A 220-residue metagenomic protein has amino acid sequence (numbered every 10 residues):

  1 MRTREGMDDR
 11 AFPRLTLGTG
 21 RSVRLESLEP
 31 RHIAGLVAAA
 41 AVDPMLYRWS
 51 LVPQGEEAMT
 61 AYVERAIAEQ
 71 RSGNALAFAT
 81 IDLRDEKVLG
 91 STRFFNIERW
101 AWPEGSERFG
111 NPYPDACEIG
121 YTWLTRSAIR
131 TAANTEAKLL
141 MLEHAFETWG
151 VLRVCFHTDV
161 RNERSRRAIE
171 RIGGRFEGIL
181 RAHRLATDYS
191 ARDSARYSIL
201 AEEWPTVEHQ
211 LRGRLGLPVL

Functional and structural regions predicted by a protein language model:
M1-T131, H144, R184-L220: GNAT-family acyltransferases
D43-P44, W149, G173: Structural motif
E118, E136, R153-C155, R164 (+1 more regions): Amphipathic alpha-helical recognition patches that constitute DNA-binding helices
L124, F156-R166: Conserved beta-strand-loop-alpha-helix junction that forms the acyl-donor binding cleft
R130-H144, R167: Conserved acetyl-CoA-binding loop-helix of GNAT-fold acetyltransferases
E147-H157: Conserved GNAT acetyl-CoA-binding A-motif
H157, R175-Y189: Conserved catalytic-core motifs of GNAT/GCN5-like acyltransferases
N162-G178: Conserved active-site alpha-helix within GNAT-family acetyltransferase domains
